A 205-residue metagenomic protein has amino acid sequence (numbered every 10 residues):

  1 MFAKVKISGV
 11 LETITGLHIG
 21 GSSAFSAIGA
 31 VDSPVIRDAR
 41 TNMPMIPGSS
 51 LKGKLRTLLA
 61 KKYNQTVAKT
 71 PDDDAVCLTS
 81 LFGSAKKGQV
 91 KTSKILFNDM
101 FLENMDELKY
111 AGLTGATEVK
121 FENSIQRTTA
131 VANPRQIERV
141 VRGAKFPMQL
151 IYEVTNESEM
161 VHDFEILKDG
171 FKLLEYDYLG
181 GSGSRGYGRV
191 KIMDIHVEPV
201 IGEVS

Functional and structural regions predicted by a protein language model:
M1-I125, T129-S205: RNA-binding basic/glycine-rich loop and surface signature characteristic of RAMP-family CRISPR effectors
